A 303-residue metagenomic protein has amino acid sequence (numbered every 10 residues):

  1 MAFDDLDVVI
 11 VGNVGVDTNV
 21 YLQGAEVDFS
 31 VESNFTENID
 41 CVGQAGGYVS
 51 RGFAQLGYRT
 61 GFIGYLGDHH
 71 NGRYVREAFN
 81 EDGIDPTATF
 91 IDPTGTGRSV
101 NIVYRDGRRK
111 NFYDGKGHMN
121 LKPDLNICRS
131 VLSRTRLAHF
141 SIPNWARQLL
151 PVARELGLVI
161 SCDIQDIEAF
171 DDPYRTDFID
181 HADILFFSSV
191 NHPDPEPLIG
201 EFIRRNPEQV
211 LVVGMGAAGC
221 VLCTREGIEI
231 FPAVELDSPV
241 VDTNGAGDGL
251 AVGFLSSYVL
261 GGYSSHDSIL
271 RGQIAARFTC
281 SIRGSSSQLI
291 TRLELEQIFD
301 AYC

Functional and structural regions predicted by a protein language model:
M1-I63, Y74: Glycine-rich phosphate/adenosyl-contacting loop at the front of the ribokinase-like
M1-V8, N34, I199-C303: Conserved phosphate-binding/catalytic region of the ribokinase-like
F3, V131-S133, I179: A short, aliphatic-rich alpha-helical micro-motif
G15, G115-H118, I164-A169, V190-H192 (+1 more regions): Short, acidic/turn-prone active-site loops that include or flank metal/cofactor- and phosphate-binding residues
F29-S33, Q55-R136, E296-C303: Conserved N-terminal subdomain of the carbohydrate kinase-like
S133, R147-I160: Glycosyltransferases and closely related glycan-assembly transferases that use nucleotide-activated donors
L137-N144, D163-Q165, S189-V190: Catalytic beta/alpha-barrel core
R154-V159, D166-P232: Conserved phosphate/ATP/ADP-binding segment of small-molecule kinases
